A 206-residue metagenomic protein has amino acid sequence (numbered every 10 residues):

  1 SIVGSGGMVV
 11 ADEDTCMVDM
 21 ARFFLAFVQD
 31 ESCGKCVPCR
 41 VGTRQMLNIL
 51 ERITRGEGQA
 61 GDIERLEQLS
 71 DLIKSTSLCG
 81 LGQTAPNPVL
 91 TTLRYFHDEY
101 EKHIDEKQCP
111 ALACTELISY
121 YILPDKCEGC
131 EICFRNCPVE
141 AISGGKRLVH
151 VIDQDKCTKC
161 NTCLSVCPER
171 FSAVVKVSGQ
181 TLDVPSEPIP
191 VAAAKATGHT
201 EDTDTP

Functional and structural regions predicted by a protein language model:
S1-S119, K126, I132: Redox cofactor-anchoring modules in respiratory/redox and cofactor-processing assemblies
M8-V9, Y120, I142, V174: Well-ordered beta-strand positions enriched in small/hydrophobic/aromatic, beta-favoring residues
P38-R44, I132-V151, T162-Q180: Iron-sulfur cluster-binding cysteine motifs and their immediate structural context in ferredoxin-like electron-transfer
A85, K126, A141, K156 (+1 more regions): Active-site-proximal loop/turn and secondary-structure-junction residues that shape catalytic pockets, frequently
C109-Y121, V139-I152: Cys/His-rich short segments
Y120, P124, Q154-D155, P190-P206: Iron-sulfur-cluster electron-transfer modules
V177-P190: Polybasic, low-complexity binding patches
